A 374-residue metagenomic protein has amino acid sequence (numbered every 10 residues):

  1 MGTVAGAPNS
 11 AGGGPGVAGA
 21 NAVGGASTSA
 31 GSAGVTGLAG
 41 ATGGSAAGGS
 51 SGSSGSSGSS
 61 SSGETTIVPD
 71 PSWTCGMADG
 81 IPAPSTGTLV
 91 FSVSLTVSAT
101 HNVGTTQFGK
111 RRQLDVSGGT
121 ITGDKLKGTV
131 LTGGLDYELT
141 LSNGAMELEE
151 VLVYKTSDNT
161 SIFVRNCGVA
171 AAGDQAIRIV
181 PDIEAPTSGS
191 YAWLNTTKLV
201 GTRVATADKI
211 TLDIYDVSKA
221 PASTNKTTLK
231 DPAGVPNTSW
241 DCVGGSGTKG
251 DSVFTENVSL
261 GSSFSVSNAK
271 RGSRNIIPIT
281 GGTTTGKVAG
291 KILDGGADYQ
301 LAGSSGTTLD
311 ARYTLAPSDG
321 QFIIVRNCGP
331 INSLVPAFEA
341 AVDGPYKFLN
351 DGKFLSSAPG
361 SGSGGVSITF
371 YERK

Functional and structural regions predicted by a protein language model:
M1-T66: Ser/Thr-rich, Pro/Gly/Ala-heavy low-complexity intrinsically disordered linkers and tails of secreted extracellular
I67-K374: Beta-strand-enriched cores of mature, soluble protein domains
